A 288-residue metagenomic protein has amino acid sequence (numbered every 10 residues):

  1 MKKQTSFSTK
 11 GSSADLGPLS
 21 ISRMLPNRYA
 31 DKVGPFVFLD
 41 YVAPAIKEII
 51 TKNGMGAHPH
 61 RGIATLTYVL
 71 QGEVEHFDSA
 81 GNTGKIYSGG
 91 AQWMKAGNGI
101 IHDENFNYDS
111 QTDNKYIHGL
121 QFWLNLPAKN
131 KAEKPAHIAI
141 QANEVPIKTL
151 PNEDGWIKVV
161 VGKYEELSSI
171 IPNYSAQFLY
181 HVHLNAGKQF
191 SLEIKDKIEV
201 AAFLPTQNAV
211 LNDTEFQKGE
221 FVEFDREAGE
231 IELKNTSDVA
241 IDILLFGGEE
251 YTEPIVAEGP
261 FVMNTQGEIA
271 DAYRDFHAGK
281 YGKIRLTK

Functional and structural regions predicted by a protein language model:
M1-K288: Jelly-roll (double-stranded beta-helix
